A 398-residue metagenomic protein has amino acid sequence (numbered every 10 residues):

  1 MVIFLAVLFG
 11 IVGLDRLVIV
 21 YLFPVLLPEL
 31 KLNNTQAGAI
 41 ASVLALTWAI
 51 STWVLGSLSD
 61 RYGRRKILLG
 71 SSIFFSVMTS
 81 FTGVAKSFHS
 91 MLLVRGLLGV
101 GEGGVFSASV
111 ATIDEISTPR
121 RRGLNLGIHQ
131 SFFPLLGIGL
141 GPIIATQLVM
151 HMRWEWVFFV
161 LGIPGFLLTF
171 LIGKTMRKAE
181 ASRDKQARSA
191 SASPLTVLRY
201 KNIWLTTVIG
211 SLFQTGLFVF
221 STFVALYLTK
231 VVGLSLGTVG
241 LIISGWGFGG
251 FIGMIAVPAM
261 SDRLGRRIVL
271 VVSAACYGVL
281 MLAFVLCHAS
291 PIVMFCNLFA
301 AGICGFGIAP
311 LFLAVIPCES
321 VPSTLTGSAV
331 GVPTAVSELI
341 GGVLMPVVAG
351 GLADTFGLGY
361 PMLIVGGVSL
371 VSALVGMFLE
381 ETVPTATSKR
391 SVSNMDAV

Functional and structural regions predicted by a protein language model:
I19-V20, N202-M254, A314: Extracytoplasmic gate region of multi-pass secondary transporters
K31, G63, V84-S90, G233 (+2 more regions): Helix-breaking motifs and short loop linkers at transmembrane-helix boundaries and internal kinks in secondary membrane
I50-K86, S261-R267: Conserved MFS/SLC helix-loop-helix module at the cytosolic interface between two early adjacent transmembrane helices
V94-F133: Cytoplasmic helix-loop-helix junction between adjacent transmembrane helices in 12-TM secondary transporters
H129-K174: Helix-loop-helix hairpin linking two adjacent transmembrane segments in secondary transporters
I163-R183, V375-E380: C-terminal membrane-cytosol helix-exit motif in multi-pass small-molecule transporters
A179-T207, A397-V398: Juxtamembrane intracellular "pre-TM" segments in multi-pass secondary transporters
R267-I316: C-terminal transmembrane helical hairpin of 12-TM major facilitator-type secondary transporters
